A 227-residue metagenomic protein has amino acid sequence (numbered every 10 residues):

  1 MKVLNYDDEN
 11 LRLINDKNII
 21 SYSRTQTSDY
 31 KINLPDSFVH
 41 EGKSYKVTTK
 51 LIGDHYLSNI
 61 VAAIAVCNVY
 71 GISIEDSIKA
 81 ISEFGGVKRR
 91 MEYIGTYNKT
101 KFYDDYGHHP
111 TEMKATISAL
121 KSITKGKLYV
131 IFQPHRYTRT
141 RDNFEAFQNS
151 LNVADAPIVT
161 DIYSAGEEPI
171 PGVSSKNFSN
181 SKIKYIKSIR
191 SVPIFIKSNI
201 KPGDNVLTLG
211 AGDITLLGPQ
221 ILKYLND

Functional and structural regions predicted by a protein language model:
M1-F102, K176-S181: Acidic, Mg2+-coordinating active-site environments of NTP-dependent enzymes
L4, S21, Y129-F132, V159 (+1 more regions): Structural beta-sheet core signal
D16-K17, A154-D155, G203: Short, well-ordered alpha-helix to beta-strand connector turns
V87, T111, S118-K182: Active-site beta-alpha connecting loops in nucleotide-dependent enzymes
F102-H108: Switch II (G3) loop of P-loop NTPases
I183-S188, V192: Short acidic-hydrophobic, aromatic-tinged amphipathic segments that line or gate anion-handling sites
S191-D227: A glycine-rich beta-strand to alpha-helix segment that forms a phosphate/ribose-binding loop at ligand/cofactor sites
